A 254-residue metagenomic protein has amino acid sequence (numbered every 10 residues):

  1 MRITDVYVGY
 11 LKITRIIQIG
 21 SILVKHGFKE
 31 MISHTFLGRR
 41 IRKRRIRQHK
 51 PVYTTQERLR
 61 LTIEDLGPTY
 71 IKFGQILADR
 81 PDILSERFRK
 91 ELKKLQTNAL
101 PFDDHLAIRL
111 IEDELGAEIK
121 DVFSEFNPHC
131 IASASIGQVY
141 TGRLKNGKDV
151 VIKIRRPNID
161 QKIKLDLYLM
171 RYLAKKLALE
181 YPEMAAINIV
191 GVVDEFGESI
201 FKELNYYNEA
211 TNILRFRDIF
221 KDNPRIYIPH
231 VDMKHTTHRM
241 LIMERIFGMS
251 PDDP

Functional and structural regions predicted by a protein language model:
M1-Q138, K164-I189: N-terminal accessory/targeting segments that precede structured cores
G74, V139, I152, E209 (+1 more regions): Residue-level signature of catalytic and energy-coupling elements of molecular machines, predominantly ATP/GTP-dependent
E86, K93-L100, E112, K164-L165 (+1 more regions): ATP-dependent phospho-/nucleotidyl transfer catalytic cores
C130-I136, R143-K145, R215: Conserved actuator
I136, K148, H238-R239: Residues on conserved beta-strands of the protein kinase catalytic domain
Y140-L144, E244-F247: Short beta-strand elements
T141, K148-R156: Glycine-rich ATP phosphate-binding loop
Q161: Basic, polyanion-binding surface patches
